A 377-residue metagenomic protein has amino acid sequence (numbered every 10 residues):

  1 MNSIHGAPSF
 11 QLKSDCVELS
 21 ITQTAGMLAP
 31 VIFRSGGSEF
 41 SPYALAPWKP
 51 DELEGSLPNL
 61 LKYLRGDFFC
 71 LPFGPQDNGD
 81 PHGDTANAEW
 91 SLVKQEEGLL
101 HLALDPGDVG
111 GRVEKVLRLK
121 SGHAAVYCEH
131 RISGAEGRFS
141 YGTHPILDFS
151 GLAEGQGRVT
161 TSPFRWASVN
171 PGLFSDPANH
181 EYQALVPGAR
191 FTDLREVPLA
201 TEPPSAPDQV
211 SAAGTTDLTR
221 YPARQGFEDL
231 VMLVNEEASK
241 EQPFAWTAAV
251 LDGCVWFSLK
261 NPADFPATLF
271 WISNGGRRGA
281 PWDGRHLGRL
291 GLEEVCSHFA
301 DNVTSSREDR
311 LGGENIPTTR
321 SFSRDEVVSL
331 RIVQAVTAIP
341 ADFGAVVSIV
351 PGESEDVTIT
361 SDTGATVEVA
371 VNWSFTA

Functional and structural regions predicted by a protein language model:
M1-Y127, R138-A377: Surface-exposed acidic/polar loop and edge beta-strand patches at domain peripheries
